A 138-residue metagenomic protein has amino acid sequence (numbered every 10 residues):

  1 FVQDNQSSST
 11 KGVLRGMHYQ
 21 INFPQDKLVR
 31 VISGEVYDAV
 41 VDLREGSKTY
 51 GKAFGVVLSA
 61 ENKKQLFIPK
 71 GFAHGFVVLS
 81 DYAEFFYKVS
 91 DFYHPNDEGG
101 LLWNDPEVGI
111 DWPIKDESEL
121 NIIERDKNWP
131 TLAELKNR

Functional and structural regions predicted by a protein language model:
F1-E61, S80-Y82, Y87-R138: Non-catalytic, conserved peripheral segments adjacent to functional cores
L58-F67, F72-V78: Beta-rich strand-turn-strand
